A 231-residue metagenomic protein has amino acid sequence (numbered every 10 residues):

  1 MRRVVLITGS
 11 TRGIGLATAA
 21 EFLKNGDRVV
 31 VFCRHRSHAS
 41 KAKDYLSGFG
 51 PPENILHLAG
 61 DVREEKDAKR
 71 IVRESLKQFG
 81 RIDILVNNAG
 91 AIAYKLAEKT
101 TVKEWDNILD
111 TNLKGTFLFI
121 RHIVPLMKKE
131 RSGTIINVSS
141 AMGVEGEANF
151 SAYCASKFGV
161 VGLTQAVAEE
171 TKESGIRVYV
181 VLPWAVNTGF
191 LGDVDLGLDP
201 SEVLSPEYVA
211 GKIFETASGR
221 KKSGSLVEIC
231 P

Functional and structural regions predicted by a protein language model:
T11-R12: Conserved glycine-rich cofactor-binding loop
N25-K41: Conserved glycine-rich Rossmann-like NAD(P)H-binding loop of the short-chain dehydrogenase/reductase
L96-A97, E104-L109: Substrate-binding pocket helix/loop in short-chain dehydrogenase/reductase
I120, S156: Active-site helix of classical SDR
P125, E169-E170: Alpha-helical segment proximal to the catalytic Tyr-Lys
S140: Residue(s) in the substrate-gating loop at a strand-loop-helix junction that position the organic substrate next
E173-S174, V180, T188, L196-P231: C-terminal helical subdomain
